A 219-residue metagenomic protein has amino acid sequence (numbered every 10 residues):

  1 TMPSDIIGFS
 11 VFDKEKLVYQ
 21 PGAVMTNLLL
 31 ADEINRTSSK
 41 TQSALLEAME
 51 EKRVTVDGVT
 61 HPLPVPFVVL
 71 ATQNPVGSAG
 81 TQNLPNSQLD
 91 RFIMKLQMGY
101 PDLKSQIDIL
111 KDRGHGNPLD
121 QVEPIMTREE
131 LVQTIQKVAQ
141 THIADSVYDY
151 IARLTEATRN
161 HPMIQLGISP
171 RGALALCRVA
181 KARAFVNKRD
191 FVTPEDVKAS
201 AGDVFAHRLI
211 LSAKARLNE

Functional and structural regions predicted by a protein language model:
T1-K14: AAA+/P-loop NTPase substrate/partner-engagement loops
I6, L45, F92, I151 (+1 more regions): Residue-level signature of catalytic and energy-coupling elements of molecular machines, predominantly ATP/GTP-dependent
F12-A31: Conserved alpha-helical scaffold flanking the Walker A/P-loop in AAA+ ATPase domains
K14-E15, E33-T41, M49-T141, K181-R183: Canonical AAA+ ATPase core
P21, T60-H61, L84-N86, E123 (+2 more regions): Replace "in large, NTP-powered and nucleic-acid-processing enzymes" with "in large, NTP-powered factors and other
Q121-A173: Conserved AAA+ ATPase small/helical "lid" subdomain
T158-E219: C-terminal engagement/docking regions of AAA+ P-loop ATPases
